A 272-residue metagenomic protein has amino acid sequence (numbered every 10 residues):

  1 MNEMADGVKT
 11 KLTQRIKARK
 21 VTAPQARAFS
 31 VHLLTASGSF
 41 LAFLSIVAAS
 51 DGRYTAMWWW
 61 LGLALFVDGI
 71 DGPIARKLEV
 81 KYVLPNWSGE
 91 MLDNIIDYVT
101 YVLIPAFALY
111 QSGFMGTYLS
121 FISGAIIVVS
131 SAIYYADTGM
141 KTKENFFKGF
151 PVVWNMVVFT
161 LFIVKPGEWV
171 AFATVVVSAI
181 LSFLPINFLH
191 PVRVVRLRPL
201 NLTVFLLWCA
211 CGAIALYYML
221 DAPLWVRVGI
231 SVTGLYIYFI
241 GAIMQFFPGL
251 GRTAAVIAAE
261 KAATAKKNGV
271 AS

Functional and structural regions predicted by a protein language model:
M1-L12, K17, F147-S272: C-terminal membrane-associated helical module and adjoining short loops/tails
T10-K17, Q25-A26, S30, F43-I46 (+3 more regions): Multi-pass alpha-helical transmembrane bundle typical of ion/small-solute transporters and intramembrane aspartyl
A23-L33, W87-I95, M140-K148, R193-P199: Short, amphipathic, aromatic/basic-enriched membrane-interface segments that mark the entry/exit of transmembrane
L33-M91, S120-V128: Membrane-embedded alpha-helical segments that form the functional core of polytopic membrane enzymes, especially those
L34-F40, W60-L63, V67, V99-V102 (+8 more regions): Lipid-exposed faces of alpha-helical membrane segments in multi-pass integral membrane proteins
L44-W60, I95, V99, L103-G124 (+2 more regions): Helix-coil boundary and interhelical linker segments in multi-pass alpha-helical membrane proteins
P73-Y82, S131-N145, F183-V192, A242-F247: C-terminal ends of transmembrane helices
L78-K143: Internal catalytic or translocation cores that form aromatic/hydrophobic pockets or channels for amphipathic metabolites
